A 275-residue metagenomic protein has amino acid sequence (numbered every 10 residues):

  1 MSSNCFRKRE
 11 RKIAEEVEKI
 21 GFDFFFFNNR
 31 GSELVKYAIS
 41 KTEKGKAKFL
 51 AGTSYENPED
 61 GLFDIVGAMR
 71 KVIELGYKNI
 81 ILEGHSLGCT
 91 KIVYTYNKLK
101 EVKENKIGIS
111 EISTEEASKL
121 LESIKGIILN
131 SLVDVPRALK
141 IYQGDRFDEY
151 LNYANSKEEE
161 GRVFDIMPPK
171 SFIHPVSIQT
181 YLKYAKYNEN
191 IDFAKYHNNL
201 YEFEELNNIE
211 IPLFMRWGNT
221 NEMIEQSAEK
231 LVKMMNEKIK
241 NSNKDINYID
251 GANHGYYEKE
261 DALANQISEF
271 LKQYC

Functional and structural regions predicted by a protein language model:
M1-T42: Short, surface-exposed "cap/lid" segments of acyl-processing enzymes
T42-L75, Y94: Alpha/beta-hydrolase active-site loop
R70-N155: Primarily recognizes the serine-hydrolase "nucleophile elbow" in alpha/beta-hydrolase and SGNH/GDSL folds
I112-S113, Y184-E205, K230: Active-site nucleophile elbow and catalytic-triad environment of alpha/beta-hydrolase enzymes
I209, M215-W217: Short beta-strand/loop motif that positions the catalytic acidic residue of the alpha/beta-hydrolase fold
E222-K230: Conserved alpha/beta-hydrolase "acid-adjacent" motif
I246-A252: Short glycine-rich catalytic loops that host catalytic nucleophiles or stabilize transition states across multiple
A252-A262: Catalytic histidine-centered segment of alpha/beta-hydrolase-like enzymes
